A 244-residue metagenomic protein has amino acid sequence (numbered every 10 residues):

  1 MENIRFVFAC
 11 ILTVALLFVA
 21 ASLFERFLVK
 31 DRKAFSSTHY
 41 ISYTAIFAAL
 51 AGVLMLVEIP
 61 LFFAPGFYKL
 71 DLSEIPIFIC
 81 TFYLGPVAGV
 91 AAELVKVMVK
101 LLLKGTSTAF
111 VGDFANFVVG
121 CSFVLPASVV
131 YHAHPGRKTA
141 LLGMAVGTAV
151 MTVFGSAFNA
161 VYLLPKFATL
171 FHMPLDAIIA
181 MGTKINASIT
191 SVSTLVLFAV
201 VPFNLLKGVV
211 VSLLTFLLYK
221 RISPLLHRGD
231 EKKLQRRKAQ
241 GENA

Functional and structural regions predicted by a protein language model:
M1-A244: Loop-helix junctions at membrane interfaces
